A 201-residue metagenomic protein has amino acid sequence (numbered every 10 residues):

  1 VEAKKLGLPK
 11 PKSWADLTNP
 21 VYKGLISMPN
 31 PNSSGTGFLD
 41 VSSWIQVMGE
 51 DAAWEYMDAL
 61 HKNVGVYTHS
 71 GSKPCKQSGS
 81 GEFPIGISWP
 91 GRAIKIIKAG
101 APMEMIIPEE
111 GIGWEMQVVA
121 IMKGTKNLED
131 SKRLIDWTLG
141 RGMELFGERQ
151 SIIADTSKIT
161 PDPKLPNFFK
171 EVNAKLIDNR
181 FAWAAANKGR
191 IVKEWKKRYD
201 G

Functional and structural regions predicted by a protein language model:
V1-E82: Extracytoplasmic ligand-binding site segments that recognize negatively charged/polar headgroups
A3-L6, G24, N32-T36, G91-I94 (+3 more regions): Solvent-exposed loop/turn segments at secondary-structure junctions within structured extracellular/periplasmic domains
A15-T18, I45, M57-D58, C75 (+7 more regions): Non-transmembrane alpha-helical segments in soluble domains of secreted/periplasmic/extracellular proteins
N19-V21, G79, I97-K98, I112-W114 (+1 more regions): Extracellular/periplasmic catalytic domains that process cell-envelope and extracellular macromolecules
E50-A52, T156-G201: An extracytoplasmic/periplasmic, membrane-proximal ligand-sensing/linker region
Y56-H61, Y67-T68, A99-K123, K158: Periplasmic-binding protein-like
G79, F83-P102, S151: A ligand-binding cleft/hinge motif common to bilobed small-molecule-binding domains
G113, Q117, M122-N179: Mature extracytoplasmic/periplasmic domains
